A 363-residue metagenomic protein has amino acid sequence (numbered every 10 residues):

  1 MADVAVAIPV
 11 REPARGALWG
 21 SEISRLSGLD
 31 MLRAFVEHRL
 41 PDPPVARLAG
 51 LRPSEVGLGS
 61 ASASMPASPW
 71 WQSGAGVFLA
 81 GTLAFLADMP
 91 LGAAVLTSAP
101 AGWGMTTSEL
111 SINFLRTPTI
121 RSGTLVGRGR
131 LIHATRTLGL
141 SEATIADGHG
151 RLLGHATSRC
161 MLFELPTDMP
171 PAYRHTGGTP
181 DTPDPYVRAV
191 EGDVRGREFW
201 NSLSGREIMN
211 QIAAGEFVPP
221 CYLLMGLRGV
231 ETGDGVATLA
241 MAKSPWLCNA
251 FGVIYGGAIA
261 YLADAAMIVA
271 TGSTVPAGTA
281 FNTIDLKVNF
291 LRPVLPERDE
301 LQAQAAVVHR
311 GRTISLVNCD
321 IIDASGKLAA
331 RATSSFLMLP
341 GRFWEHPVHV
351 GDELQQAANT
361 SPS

Functional and structural regions predicted by a protein language model:
M1-S363: Terminal targeting signals and extreme-terminal segments of soluble enzymes
